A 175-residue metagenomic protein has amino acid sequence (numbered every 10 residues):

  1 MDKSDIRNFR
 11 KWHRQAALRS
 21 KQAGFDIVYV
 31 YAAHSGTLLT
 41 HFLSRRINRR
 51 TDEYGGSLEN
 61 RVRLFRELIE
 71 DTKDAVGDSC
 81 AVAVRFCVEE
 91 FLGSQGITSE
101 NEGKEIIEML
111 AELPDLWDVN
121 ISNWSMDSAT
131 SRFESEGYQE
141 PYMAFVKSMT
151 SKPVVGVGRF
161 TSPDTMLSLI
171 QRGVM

Functional and structural regions predicted by a protein language model:
M1-M175: Flavin-dependent oxidoreductase catalytic cores
